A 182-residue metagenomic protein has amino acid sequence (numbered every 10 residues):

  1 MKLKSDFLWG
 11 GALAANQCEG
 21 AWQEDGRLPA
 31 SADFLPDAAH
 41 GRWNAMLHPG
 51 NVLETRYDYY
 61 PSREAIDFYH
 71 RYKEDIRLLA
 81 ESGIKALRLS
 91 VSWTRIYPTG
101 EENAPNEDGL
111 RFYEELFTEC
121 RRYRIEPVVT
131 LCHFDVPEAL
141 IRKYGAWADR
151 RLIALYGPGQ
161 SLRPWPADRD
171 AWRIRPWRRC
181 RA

Functional and structural regions predicted by a protein language model:
M1-R56, T99-E101, L110-A182: Active-site region of glycoside hydrolase catalytic domains
E54-E64: Acidic/histidine-rich helix-loop elements that form or flank divalent-metal/phosphate-binding sites at the catalytic
A65-L79, R151-R163: Short, acidic/polar
I66, A104-E107: Residue-level marker of alpha-helix boundaries and capping positions
D67, R71-S92, E126: Catalytic domains of carbohydrate-active enzymes, especially glycoside hydrolases
R88-L89, D108-F112: General structural concept
V91-P105: Glycine-rich, proline-tolerant flexible connector loops at the mouths of alpha/beta enzymes
